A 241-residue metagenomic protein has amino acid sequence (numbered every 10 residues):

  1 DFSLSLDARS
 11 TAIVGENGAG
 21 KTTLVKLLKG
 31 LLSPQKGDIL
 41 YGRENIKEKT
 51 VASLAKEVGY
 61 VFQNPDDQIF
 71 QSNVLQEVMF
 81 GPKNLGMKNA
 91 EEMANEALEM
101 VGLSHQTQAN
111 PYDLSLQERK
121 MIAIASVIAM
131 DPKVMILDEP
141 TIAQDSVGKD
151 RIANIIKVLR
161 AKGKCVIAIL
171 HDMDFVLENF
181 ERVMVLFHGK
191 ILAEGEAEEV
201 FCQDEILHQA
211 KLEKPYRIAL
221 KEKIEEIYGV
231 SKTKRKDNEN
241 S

Functional and structural regions predicted by a protein language model:
K29: Helix-to-loop junction immediately C-terminal to a conserved catalytic motif
G37-N45, L54: Conserved ABC transporter NBD signature motif
N89-Q106: Conserved ABC ATPase "signature" region
N110-L114, E118: Conserved ABC ATPase signature
M135-D138: Catalytic Walker B motif of ABC-type/P-loop ATPase nucleotide-binding domains
L170-H171: H-loop/switch region of ABC-family ATPase nucleotide-binding domains
H188-G189: Conserved ABC ATPase "signature" C-loop
